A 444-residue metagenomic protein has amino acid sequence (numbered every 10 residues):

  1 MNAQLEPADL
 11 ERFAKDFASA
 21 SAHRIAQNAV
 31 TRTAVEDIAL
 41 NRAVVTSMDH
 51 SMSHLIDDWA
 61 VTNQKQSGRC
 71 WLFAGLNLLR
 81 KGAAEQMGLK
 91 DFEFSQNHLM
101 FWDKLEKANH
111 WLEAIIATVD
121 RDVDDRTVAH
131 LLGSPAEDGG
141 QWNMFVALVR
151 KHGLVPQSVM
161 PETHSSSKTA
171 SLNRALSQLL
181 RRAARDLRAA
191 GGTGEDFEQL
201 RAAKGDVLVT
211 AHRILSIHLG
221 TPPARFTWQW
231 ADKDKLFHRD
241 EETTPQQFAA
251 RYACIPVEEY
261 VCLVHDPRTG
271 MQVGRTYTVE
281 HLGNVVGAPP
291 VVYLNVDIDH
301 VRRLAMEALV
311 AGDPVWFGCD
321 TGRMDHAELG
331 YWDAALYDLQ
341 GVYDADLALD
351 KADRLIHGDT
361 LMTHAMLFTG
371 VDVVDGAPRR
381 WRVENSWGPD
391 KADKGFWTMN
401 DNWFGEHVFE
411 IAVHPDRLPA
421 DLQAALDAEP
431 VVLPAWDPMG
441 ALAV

Functional and structural regions predicted by a protein language model:
N2-W59: N-terminal regions that are enriched for targeting/export leaders and immediately downstream pro/stem segments
E6, T33-A34, S95, T243-T244 (+4 more regions): Helix N-terminus capping/helix-initiation residues
D16-A22, S47, D266-G270, G330-A334: Short acidic/polar alpha-helix capping motifs at helix-coil junctions
V45-V315, W381, K391-K394, F409: Active-site nucleophile-adjacent alpha helix/oxyanion-hole segment immediately C-terminal to the catalytic cysteine
C70, V149, I356, L361-G388: Catalytic nucleophile-His microenvironment captured as a short glycine-rich beta-strand/loop that brackets
W102, G318-D320, V371, S386 (+1 more regions): Structured loops at beta-to-helix junctions and adjacent beta-edge loops in soluble globular domains
V285-T363: Long, positively charged binding patches that form subdomain-scale interaction surfaces for polyanionic ligands
V374, R379-V444: Conserved catalytic-core surface of thiol
